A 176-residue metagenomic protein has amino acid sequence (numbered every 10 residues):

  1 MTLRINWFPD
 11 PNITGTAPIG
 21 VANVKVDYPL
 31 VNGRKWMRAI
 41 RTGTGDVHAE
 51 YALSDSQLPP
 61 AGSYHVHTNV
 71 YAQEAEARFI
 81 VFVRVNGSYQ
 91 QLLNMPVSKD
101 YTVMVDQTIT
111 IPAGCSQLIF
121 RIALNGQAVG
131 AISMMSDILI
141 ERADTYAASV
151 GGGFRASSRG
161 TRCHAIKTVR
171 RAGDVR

Functional and structural regions predicted by a protein language model:
M1-G15, A123-R176: Extracellular polysaccharide-targeting segments
P9, I13, G43-I80, V105-I109 (+1 more regions): Extra-cytoplasmic beta-strand recognition segments
G15-A17, G43-A49, S88-Q91, Q127-M134: Short, surface-exposed beta-strand/loop "edge" segments at domain boundaries and coil↔beta transitions
G20-V24: Surface-exposed ligand/attachment interfaces on beta-rich extracellular proteins
K25-V47: Short carbohydrate-recognition loop motifs
V66-V70, S116-N125: Extracellular beta-strand-rich recognition modules
V81-V85: Conserved aromatic beta-strand anchor motif in extracellular beta-sandwich/beta-rich domains
G87-Q117: Extracellular carbohydrate recognition and processing domains and analogous Trp-centered ligand-binding platforms
